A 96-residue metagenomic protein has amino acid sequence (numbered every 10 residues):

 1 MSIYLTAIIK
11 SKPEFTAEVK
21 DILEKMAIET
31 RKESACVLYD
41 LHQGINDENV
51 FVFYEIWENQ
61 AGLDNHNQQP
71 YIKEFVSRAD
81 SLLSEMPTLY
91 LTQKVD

Functional and structural regions predicted by a protein language model:
I3-I9, D40-N67: Short, well-ordered beta-strand segments in beta-rich or mixed alpha/beta enzyme and ligand-binding folds
I3-K32: N-terminal first-folded block
E14, E48, P70: Short alpha-helical
K25, R31-L38, I56-L89: An amphipathic, aromatic/His-enriched active-site/gating alpha helix that lines ligand/cofactor pockets
T92-D96: Short hydrophobic/aromatic patches at helix-to-coil boundaries
